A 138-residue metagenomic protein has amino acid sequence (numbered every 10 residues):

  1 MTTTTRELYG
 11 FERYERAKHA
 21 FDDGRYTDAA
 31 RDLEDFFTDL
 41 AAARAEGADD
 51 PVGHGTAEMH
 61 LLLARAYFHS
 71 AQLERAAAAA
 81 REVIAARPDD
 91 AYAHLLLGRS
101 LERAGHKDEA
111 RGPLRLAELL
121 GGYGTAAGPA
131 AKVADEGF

Functional and structural regions predicted by a protein language model:
T38, A91, L95, R99-A126: TPR/TPR-like (Sel1-like) alpha-helical repeat modules
